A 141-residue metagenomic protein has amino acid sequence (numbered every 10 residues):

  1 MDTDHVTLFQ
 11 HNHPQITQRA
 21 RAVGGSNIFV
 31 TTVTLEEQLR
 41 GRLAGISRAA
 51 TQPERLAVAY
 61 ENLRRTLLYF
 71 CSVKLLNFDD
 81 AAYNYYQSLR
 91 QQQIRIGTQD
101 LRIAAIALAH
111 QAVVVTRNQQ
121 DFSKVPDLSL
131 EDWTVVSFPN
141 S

Functional and structural regions predicted by a protein language model:
M1-T34, G45-E61, S137-N140: Short, well-structured N-terminal submotif of metal-dependent ribonuclease cores
D2-T3, Q38, Y86, A107 (+1 more regions): Generic structural signal for small/hydrophobic residues in well-ordered secondary structure, especially within
H5, T34, A82, I103 (+1 more regions): Alpha-helix capping/helix-boundary segments
H13, A104, L108-S141: Acidic, PIN/NYN-like endoribonuclease modules and their adjacent C-terminal/linker elements
R19-A22, L67, L75, A104 (+1 more regions): Short secondary-structure boundary/capping segments
R42-I46, Y69-V115: Active-site neighborhoods of divalent-metal-dependent phosphate/nucleic-acid chemistry enzymes
